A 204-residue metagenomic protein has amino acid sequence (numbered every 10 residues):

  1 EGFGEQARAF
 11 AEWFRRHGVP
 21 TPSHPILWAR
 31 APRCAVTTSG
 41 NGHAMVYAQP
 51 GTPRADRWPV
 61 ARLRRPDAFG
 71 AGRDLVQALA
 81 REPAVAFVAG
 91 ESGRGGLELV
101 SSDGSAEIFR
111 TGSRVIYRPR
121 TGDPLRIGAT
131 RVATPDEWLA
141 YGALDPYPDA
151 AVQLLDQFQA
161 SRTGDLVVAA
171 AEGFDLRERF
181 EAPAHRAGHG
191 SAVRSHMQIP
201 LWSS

Functional and structural regions predicted by a protein language model:
E1-F174: Secreted, luminal/periplasmic, and some membrane-associated catalytic domains that remodel anionic oxygen-ester
Q159-S203: Low-complexity, glycine/alanine/valine/leucine- and proline-rich hydrophobic stretches
